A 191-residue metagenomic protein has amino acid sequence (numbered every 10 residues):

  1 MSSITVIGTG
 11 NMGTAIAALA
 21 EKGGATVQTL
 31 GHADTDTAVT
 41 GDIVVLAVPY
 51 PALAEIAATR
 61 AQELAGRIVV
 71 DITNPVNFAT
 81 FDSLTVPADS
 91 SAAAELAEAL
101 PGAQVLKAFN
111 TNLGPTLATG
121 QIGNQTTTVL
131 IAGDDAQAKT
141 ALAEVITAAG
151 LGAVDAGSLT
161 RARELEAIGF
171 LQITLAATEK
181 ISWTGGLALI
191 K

Functional and structural regions predicted by a protein language model:
M1-T35, V39: NAD(P)+-binding Rossmann beta1-loop-alpha1 motif at the extreme N-terminus of oxidoreductases
A15, L19, A99, V145: Rossmann-fold NAD(P)-dependent oxidoreductase module
T29, Q104-F109, V154-A156: General beta-strand structural signal in soluble alpha/beta enzymes
T35-I68, I72-T80: Rossmann-like NAD(P)-binding element
T73-Q121: Rossmann-fold NAD(P)-binding glycine/threonine-rich loop
T128-K191: Active-site-lining helix/loop region of Rossmann-like oxidoreductase modules
